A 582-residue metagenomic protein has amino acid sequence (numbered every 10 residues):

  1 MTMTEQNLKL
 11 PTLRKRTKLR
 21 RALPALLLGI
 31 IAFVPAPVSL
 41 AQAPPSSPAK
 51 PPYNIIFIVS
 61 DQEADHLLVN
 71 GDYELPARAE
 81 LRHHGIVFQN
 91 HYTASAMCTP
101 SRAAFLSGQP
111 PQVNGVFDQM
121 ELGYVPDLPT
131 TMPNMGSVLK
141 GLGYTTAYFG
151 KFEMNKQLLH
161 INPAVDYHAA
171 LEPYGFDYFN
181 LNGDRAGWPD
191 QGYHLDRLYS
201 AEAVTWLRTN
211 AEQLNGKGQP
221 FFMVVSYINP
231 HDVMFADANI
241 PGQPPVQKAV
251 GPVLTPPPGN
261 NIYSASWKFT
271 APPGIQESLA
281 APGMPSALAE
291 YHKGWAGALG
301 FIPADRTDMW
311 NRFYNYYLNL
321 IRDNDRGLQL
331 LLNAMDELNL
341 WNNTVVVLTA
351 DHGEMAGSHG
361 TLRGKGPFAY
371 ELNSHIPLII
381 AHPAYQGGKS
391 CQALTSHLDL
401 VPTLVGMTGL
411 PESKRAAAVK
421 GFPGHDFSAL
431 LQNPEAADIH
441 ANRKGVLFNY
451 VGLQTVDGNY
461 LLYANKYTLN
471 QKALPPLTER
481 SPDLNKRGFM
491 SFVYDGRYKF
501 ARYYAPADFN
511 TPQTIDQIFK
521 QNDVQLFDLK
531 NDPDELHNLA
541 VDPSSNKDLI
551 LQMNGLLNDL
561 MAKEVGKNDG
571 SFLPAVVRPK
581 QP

Functional and structural regions predicted by a protein language model:
P24-A36: Bacterial N-terminal signal peptides
A43-Q89, S95-A96, N522, D534-S545: Active-site-proximal N-terminal segment of extracellular/periplasmic enzymes that hydrolyze or transfer
S47-K50, D65-H66, G71-D72, Q213-K217 (+5 more regions): Active-site-proximal cap/lid insertion segments
H66-R102, G108-V113, G141-A147, G388 (+1 more regions): Short, structured active-site-proximal loop/turn typified by the sulfatase FGly-forming signature C/S-X-P-X-R
Q89, P100-R102, G136, L142 (+8 more regions): Core domains of carbohydrate- and sulfate-ester-processing enzymes
A104-F221, I228, V233-A249, H440-N442 (+1 more regions): Catalytic-site neighborhoods of secreted/periplasmic enzymes that process anionic sulfate/phosphate groups
L106, V113, D177-G187, L332-N333 (+2 more regions): Substrate-binding rim/cap in mid-to-C-terminal beta-strand-loop elements of soluble/periplasmic
P241-P244, Y370-L372, N449-A540, K580-Q581: C-terminal, low-complexity/hydrophilic appendages and adjacent surface loops of extracellular/periplasmic anionic
